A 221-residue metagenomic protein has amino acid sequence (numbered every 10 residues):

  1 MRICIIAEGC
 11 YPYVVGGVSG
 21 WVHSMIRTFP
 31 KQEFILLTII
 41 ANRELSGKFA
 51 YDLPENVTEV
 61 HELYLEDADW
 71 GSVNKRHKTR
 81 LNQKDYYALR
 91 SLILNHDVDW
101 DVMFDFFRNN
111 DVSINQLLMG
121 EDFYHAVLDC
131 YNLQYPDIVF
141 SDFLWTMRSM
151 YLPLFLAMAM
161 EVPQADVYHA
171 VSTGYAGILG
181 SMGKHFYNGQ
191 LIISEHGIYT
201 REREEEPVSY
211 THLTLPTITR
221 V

Functional and structural regions predicted by a protein language model:
M1-M119: N-terminal subdomain of nucleotide-sugar transferases
A7, G16, A170-T173, E195: Short His-Asn-centered micro-motif
V22, A176-L179: Short, well-ordered alpha-helical microsegments
V102-L152: Long, low-complexity, polar/charged, intrinsically disordered or flexibly structured peripheral segments
S149-L156, E161: Long amphipathic N-terminal alpha/beta scaffold segment
A159-Y175, F186-I192: Short N-terminal targeting/anchoring amphipathic segment
I192-V208: Short, solvent-exposed beta-strand-terminating loops
T211-T217: Conserved small/polar residues in nucleotide/adenosyl-binding loops
